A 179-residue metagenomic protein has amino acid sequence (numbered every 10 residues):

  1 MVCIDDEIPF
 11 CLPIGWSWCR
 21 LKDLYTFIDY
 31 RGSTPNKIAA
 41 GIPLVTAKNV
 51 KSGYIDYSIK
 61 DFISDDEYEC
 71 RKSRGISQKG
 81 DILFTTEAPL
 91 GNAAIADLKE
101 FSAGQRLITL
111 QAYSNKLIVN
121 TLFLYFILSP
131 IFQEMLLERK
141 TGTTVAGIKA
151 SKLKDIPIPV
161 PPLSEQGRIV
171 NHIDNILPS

Functional and structural regions predicted by a protein language model:
V2-R31, P159, L163-V170, P178-S179: Non-catalytic DNA-recognition/assembly elements of restriction-modification systems
I4, S17-G53, Y68-K72, L90 (+1 more regions): Low-complexity, Lys/Gly-biased intrinsically disordered segments
L24-F27, T86, Y113, F126-P130 (+1 more regions): Generic, well-ordered alpha-helical scaffold segments in large soluble proteins
T46-A47, F62-L128, F132, G147-K149: A short beta-sheet element
N49-I63: Short, basic/aromatic beta-hairpin or loop at an interaction surface
I55-D56, A93, M135-L136, G167-V170: Extended hydrophobic-aromatic, low-complexity segments
